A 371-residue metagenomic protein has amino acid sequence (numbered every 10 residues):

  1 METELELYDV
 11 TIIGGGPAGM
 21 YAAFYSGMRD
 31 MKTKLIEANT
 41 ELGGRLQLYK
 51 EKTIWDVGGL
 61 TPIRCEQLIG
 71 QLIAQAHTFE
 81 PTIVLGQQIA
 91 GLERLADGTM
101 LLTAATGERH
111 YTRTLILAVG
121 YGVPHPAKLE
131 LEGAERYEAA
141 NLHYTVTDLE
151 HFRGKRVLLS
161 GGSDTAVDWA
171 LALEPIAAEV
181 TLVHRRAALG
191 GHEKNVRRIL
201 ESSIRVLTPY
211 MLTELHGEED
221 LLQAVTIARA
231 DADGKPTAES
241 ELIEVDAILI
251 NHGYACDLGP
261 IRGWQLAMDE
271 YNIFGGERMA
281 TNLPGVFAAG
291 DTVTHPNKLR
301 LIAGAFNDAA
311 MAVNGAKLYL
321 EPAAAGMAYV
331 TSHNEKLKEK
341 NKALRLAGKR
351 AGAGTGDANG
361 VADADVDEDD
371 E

Functional and structural regions predicted by a protein language model:
E2-T3, Y8-F79, V167-E193: Beta1-alpha1 glycine-rich phosphate/pyrophosphate-binding loop at the start of Rossmann-like nucleotide-binding domains
T3, Y121-I176, G275: Glycine-rich dinucleotide-binding loop and its adjacent helix/turn
L7-D9, G86, R153-K155, P209 (+1 more regions): Phosphate-coordination loops involved in phosphoryl transfer and adenosine-cofactor binding
G14, A118-G120, S160, N251-H252 (+1 more regions): Short, well-ordered coil/turn residues at beta-beta hairpins and beta-strand->alpha-helix junctions within
Y21, G44, H125-P126, E132 (+4 more regions): Glycine/Thr-rich phosphate-binding loops of Rossmann-like dinucleotide-binding domains
I73-A104, R109-T112, E174-G275, A324-S332 (+1 more regions): A Rossmann-like FAD-binding core segment of flavoenzymes
E130-H151, P236, E244-A303, M311-N314 (+1 more regions): FAD-site-proximal beta/loop scaffold in flavoenzymes
E277-T281, G285-E371: C-terminal, flexible cofactor-proximal segment of oxidoreductases
